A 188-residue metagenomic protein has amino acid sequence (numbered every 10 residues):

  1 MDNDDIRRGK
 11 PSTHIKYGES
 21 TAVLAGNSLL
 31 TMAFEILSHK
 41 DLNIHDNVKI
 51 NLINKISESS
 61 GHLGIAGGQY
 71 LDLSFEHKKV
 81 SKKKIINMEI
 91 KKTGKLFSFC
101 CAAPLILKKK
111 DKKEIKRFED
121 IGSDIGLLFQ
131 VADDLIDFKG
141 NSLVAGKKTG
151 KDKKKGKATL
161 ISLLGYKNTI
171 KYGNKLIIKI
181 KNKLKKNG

Functional and structural regions predicted by a protein language model:
M1-K185: Mg2+-dependent prenyl diphosphate-binding active-site environment of isoprenoid biosynthetic enzymes
G188: ATP-hydrolysis module of ASCE/P-loop NTPase motor domains, specifically the Walker B Asp-Glu catalytic pair
